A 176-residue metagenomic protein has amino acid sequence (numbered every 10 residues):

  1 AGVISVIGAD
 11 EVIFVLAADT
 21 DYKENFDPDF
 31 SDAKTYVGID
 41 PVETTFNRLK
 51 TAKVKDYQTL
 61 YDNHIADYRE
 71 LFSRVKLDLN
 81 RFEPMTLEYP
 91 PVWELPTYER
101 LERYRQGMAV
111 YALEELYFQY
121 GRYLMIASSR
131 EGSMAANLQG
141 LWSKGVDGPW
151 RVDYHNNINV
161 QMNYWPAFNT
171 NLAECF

Functional and structural regions predicted by a protein language model:
A1-Y154, L172-F176: Acidic/polar, glycine-enriched structural segments that form the non-catalytic walls/loops of the carbohydrate-binding
I158-F168: Well-ordered alpha-helical segments within folded domains of soluble proteins
